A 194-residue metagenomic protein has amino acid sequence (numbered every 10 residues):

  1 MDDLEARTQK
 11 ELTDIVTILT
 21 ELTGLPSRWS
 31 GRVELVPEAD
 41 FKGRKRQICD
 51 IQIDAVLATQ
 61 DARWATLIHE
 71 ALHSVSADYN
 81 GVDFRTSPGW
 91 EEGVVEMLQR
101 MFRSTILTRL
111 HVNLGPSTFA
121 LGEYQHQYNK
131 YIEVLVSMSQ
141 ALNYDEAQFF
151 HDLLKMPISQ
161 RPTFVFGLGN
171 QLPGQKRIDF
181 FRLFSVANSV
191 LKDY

Functional and structural regions predicted by a protein language model:
M1-Q52, V56-D61: Auxiliary, metal-adjacent structural segments of Zn-dependent hydrolase domains
D2, L57-A65, G81-G89, L121-Q125: Short, charged/polar micro-motifs that form catalytic or ligand-binding hotspots
D14, I18, V94, L98 (+1 more regions): Amphipathic alpha-helical segments that form well-ordered structural scaffolds and often line/cohere around active
L22-V33, T108, N113-F119, L142-L153 (+1 more regions): Short, surface-exposed acidic
A62-G81, E96, R100: Active-site recognition of the HExxH zinc-binding catalytic motif
A71, V75, L98, F102-R103 (+2 more regions): Generic structural signal for hydrophobic core residues of well-folded globular domains
R85-K130: Post-HExxH zinc-binding segment in Zn-dependent metallohydrolases
Y124-Y194: Pan-zinc metallopeptidase signature
